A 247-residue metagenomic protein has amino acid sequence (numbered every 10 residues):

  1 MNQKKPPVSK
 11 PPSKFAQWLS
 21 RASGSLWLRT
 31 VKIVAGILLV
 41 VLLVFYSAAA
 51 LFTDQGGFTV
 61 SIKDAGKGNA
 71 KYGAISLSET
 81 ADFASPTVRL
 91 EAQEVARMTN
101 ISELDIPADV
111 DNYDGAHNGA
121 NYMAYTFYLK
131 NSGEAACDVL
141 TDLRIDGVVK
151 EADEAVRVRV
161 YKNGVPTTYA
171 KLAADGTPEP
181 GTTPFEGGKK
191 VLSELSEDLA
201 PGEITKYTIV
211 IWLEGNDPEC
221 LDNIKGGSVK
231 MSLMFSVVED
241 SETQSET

Functional and structural regions predicted by a protein language model:
N2-I106, A116, E239-T247: Short, polar/proline-rich extracytoplasmic segments that appear immediately after membrane translocation
R21-A35, I101-N112, P166-I204: Extracellular adhesion/glycan-binding regions together with long Ser/Thr- and acidic-residue-rich low-complexity tracts
Q55, D153-A155, G226-S232: Short edge beta-strand segments in beta-sheet-rich domains
I62-E91, V148-K189: A surface/secretory-pathway sequence property marking extracellular, secreted, or lumenal proteins enriched
D105-C137, K189-T247: C-terminal, structured domain-capping segment
A135-I145, A152-A155: Short, hydrophobic/aromatic beta-strand segments
T141, R157-Y161, E239-Q244: Short C-terminal domain-edge/linker segments immediately following a structured domain
L143-G147, M234-S236: Acidic (Asp/Glu-rich), glycine- and aromatic
